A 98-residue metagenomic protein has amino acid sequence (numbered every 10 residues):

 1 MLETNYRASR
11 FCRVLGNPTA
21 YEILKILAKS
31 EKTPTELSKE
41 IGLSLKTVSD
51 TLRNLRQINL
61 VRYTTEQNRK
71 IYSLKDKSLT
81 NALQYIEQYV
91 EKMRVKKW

Functional and structural regions predicted by a protein language model:
L2-R7, L79-W98: Amphipathic alpha-helical dimerization/coiled-coil segments that flank or bridge DNA-binding/regulatory modules
Y6-T47, R69-K77: N-terminal helix-turn-helix DNA-binding core of bacterial DNA-binding proteins
S9, T33, N54, V61-Y63: A general secondary-structure boundary signal
E31-K32, R56, E87: Residue-level detector of secondary-structure transition/capping positions
T51: Residues within the DNA-recognition helix of helix-turn-helix
R56-Q67, S73: Beta-hairpin "wing" of winged helix-turn-helix
